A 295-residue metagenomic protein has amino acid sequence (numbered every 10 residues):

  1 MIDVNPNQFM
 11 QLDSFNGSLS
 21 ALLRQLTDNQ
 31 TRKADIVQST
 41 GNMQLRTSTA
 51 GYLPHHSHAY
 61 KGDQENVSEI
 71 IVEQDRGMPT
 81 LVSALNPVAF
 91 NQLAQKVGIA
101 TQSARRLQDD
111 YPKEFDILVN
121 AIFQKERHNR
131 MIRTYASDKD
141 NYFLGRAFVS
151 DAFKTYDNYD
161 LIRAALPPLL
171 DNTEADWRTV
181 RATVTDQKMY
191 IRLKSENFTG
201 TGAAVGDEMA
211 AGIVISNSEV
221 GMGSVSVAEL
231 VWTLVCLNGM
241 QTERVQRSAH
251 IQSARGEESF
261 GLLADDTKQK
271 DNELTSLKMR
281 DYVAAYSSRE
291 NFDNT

Functional and structural regions predicted by a protein language model:
M1-A164: Feature for intrinsically disordered/low-complexity regulatory segments and propeptides
G145, F153-T295: Intrinsic disorder/low-complexity polar-acidic segments
